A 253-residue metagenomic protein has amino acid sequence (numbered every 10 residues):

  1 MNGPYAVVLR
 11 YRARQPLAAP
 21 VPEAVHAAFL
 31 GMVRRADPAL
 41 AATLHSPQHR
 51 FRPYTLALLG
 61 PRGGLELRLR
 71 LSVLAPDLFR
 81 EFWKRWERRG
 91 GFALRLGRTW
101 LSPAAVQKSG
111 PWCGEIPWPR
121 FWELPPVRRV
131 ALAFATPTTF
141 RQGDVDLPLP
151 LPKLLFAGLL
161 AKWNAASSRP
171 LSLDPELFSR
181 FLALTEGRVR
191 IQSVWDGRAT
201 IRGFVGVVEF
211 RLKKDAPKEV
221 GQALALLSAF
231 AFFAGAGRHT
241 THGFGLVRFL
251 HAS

Functional and structural regions predicted by a protein language model:
M1-S253: RNA-interacting cores
